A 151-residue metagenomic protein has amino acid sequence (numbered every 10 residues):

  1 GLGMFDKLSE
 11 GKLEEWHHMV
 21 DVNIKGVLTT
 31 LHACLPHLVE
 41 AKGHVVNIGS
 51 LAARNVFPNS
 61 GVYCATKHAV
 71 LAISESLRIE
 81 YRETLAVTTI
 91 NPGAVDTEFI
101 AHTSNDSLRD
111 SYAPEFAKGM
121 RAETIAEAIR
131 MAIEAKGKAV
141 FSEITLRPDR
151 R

Functional and structural regions predicted by a protein language model:
F5-L8, K12-H17: Substrate-binding pocket helix/loop in short-chain dehydrogenase/reductase
D6, A33-K42: A short helix-coil junction within the Rossmann-fold of NAD(P)-dependent oxidoreductases
K12, N55-G61: Active-site loop immediately N-terminal to the catalytic Tyr-X3-Lys motif of short-chain dehydrogenase/reductase
L31, T66: Active-site helix of classical SDR
S50: Residue(s) in the substrate-gating loop at a strand-loop-helix junction that position the organic substrate next
N55, S76-L85: Active-site-adjacent segment of SDR/Rossmann-fold oxidoreductases
T89-I90, L108-R151: C-terminal helical subdomain
